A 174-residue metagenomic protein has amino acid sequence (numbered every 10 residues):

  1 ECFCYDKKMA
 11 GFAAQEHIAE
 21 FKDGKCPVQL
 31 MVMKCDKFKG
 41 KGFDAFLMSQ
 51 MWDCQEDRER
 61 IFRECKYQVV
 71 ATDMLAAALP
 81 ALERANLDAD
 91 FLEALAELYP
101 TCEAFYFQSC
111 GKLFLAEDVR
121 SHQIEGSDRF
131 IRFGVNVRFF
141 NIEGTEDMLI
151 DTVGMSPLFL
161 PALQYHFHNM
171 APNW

Functional and structural regions predicted by a protein language model:
E1, P80, M170-W174: Alpha-helix capping and helix-coil boundary motifs
E1-R60: N-terminal low-complexity, intrinsically disordered segments
V32, V69, M170-W174: Generic hydrophobic, helix-prone segments enriched in Leu/Val/Ile
C35-N136: Internal, hydrophobic cores of structured domains that mediate oligomerization or house catalytic pockets within large
F107-W174: Aromatic/basic-lined ligand-recognition segments that form π-stacking hydrophobic pockets flanked by Lys/Arg to engage
